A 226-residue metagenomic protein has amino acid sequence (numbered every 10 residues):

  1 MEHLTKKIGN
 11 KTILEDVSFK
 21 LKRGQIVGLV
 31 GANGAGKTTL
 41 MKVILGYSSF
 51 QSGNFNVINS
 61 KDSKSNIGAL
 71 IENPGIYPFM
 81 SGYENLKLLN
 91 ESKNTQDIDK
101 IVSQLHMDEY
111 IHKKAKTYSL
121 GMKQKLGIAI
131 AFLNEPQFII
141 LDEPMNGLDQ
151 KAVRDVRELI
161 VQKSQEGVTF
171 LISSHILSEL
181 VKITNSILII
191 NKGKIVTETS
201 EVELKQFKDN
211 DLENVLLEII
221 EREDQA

Functional and structural regions predicted by a protein language model:
V30-A32: The feature captures the beta-strand-to-loop junction immediately N-terminal to the Walker
L45: Helix-to-loop junction immediately C-terminal to a conserved catalytic motif
K87, T95-I111: Conserved ABC ATPase "signature" region
I139-E143: Catalytic Walker B motif of ABC-type/P-loop ATPase nucleotide-binding domains
